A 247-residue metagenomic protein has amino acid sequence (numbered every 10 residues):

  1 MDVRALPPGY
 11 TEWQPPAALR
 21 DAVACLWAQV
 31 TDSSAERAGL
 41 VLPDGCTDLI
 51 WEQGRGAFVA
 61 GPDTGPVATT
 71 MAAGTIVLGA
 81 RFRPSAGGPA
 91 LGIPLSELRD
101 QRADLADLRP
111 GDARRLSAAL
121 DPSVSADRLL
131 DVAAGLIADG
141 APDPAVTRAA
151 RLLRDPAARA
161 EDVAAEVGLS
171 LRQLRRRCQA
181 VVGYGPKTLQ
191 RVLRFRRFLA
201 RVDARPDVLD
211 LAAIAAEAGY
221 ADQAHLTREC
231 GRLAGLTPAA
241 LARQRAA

Functional and structural regions predicted by a protein language model:
M1-L171, V181-P186, A200-A221, T237-A247: Alpha-helical bundle regulatory/interaction domains
L105, R196, H225, R232-G235: Alpha-helix termini
C178, Q190, E229-G231, A242: DNA major-groove recognition helix of helix-turn-helix
